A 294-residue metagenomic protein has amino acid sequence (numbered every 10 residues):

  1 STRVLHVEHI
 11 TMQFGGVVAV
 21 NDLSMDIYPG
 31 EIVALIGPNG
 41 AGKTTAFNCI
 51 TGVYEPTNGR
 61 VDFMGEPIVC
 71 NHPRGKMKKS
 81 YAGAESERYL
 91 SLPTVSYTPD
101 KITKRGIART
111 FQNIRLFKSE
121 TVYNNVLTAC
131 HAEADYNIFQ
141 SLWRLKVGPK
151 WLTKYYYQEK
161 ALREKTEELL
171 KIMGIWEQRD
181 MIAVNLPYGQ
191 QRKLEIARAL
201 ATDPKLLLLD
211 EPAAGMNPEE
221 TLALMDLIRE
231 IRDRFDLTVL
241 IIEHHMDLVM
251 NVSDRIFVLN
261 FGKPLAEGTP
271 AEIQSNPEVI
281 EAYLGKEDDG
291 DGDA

Functional and structural regions predicted by a protein language model:
S1-A294: Glycine-rich phosphate-binding loops of nucleotide-dependent enzymes
